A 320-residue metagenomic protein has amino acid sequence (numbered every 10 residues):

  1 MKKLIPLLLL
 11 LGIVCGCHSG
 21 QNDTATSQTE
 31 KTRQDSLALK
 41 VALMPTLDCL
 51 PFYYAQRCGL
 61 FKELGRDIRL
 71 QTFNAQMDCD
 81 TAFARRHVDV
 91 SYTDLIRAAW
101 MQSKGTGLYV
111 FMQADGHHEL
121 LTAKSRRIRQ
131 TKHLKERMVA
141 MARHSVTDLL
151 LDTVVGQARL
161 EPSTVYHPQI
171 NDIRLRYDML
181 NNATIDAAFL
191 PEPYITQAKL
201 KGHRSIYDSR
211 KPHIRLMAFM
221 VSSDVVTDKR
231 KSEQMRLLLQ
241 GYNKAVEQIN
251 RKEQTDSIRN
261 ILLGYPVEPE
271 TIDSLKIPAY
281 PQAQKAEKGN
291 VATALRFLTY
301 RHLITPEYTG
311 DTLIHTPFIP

Functional and structural regions predicted by a protein language model:
K2-L8: Sec-dependent signal peptide recognition, specifically the positively charged N-region followed immediately by
I13-G16: C-terminal motif of bacterial Sec signal peptides marking the signal peptidase cleavage site
Q28-E161, H167-Q169, M179, D186-E192 (+1 more regions): Short, glycine-/small- and polar/acidic-enriched structural segments that line small-molecule recognition paths
R57, A84, S103, G156-L160 (+7 more regions): Sec-exported extracytoplasmic/periplasmic mature domains
I96, T164-I261: Pocket-lining segment of extracytoplasmic ligand-binding domains
D228-T305: Secondary-structure end/capping motifs
T299-P320: Conserved C-terminal helix/tail region of periplasmic/extracytoplasmic solute-binding proteins
